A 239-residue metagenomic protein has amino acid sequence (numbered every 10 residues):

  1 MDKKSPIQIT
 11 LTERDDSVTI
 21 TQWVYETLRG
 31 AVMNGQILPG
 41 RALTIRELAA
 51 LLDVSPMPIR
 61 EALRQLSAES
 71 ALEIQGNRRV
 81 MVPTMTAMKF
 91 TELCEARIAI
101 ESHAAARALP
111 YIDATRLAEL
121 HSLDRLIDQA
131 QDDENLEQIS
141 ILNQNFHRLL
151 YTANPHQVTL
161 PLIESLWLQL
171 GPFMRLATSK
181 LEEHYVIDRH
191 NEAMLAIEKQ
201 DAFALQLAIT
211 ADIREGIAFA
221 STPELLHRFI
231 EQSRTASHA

Functional and structural regions predicted by a protein language model:
M1-A106, P110, T115, I217-A239: Short linear motifs at protein or domain termini
L28, P58, K89, F146 (+2 more regions): Hydrophobic alpha-helical segments typical of transmembrane helices and their membrane-interface/capping positions
L51, K180-A239: C-terminal regulatory/effector modules of DNA-binding transcriptional regulators
A68-E73, S165-L166, E182-H184: Mobile beta-alpha loop/short-helix "lid" or hinge segments that flank ligand
T86, N135, Q200-D201: Acidic/polar helix N-cap motif
L109, P155, T178-K180: Short helix-capping/hinge motifs at transmembrane helix termini and TM-loop junctions
A114-R175, D188-L195, A204-E215: Conserved amphipathic alpha-helical segments that form helical-bundle/coiled-coil interaction surfaces
